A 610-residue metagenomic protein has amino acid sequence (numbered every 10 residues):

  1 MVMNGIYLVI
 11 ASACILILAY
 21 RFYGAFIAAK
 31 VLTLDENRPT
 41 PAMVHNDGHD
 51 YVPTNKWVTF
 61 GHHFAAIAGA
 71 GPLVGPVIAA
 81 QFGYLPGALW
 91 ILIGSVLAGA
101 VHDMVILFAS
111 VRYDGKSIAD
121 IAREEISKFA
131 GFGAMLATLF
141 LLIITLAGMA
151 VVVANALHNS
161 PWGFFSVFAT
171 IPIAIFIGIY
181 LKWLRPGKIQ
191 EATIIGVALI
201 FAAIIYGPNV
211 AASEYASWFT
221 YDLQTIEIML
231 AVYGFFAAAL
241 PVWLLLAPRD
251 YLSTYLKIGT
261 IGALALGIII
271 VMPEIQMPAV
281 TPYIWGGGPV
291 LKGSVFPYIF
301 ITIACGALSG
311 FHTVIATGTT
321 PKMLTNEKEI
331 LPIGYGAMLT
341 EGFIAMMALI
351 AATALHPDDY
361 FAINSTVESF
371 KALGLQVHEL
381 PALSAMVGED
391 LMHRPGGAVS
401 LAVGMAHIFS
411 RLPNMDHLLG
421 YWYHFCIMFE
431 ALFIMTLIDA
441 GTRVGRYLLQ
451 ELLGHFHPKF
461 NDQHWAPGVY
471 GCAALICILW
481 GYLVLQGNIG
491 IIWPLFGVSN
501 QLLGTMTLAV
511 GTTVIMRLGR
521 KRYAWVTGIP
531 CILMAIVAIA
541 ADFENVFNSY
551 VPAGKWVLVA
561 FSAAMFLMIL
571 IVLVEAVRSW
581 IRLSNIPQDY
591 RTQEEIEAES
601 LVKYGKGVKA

Functional and structural regions predicted by a protein language model:
V2-A19, V197-W243, A247, L252-S253 (+4 more regions): A generic transmembrane alpha-helix motif of multi-pass inner-membrane proteins
N4-R21, A79-S110, A119, F164-A174 (+2 more regions): Extracellular loop-to-transmembrane helix junctions
S12-G24, T138, I143-T145, A198-A203 (+5 more regions): Selective recognition of specific alpha-helical transmembrane segments in multi-pass small-molecule
L18-L73, T254, G293-S294, Y298 (+1 more regions): Membrane-interface "cap" regions at the ends of multi-pass membrane proteins
A25-V52, I78, A88, L92 (+10 more regions): Flexible loop linkers connecting adjacent transmembrane helices in multi-pass alpha-helical membrane transporters
T54-Y113, E124-K128, I144-N159, P332-D359 (+5 more regions): Membrane-interface helix-loop-helix modules in multi-pass membrane proteins
N55-G71, T220-L240, L266-P273, W285-N326 (+5 more regions): Hydrophobic, membrane-embedded alpha-helices of multi-pass small-molecule transporters
E125-I143, G336-F343, P395-G397, M415-C426 (+4 more regions): Loop-to-transmembrane helix boundary motifs in multi-pass membrane proteins
